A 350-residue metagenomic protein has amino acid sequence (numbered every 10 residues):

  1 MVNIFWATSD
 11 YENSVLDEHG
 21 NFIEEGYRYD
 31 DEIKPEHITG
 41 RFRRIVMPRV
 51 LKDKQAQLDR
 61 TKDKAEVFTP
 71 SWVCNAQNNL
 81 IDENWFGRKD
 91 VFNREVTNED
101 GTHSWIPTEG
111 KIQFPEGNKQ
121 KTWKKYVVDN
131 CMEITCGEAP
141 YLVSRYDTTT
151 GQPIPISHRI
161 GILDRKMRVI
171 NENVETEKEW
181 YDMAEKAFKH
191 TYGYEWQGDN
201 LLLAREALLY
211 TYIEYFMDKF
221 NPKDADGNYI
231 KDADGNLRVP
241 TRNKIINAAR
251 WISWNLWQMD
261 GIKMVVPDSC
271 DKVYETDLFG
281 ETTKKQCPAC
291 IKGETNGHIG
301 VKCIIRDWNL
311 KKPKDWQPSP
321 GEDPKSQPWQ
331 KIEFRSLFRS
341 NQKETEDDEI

Functional and structural regions predicted by a protein language model:
M1, F5-Y29, E275-I350: Long, low-complexity, polar/charged, intrinsically disordered or flexibly structured peripheral segments
M1-V143, D199, I262: Preference for the N-terminal adenyl/adenosyl cofactor-binding alpha/beta module
G40, N79, E206, Y210 (+1 more regions): Charged/polar, solvent-exposed surface patches and flexible loops
Q55-Q57, Q77, Q113, Q120 (+7 more regions): Residue-identity detector for glutamine
W85-M264: Conserved S-adenosyl-L-methionine
C136, C270, C287-C290: Disulfide-bonded cysteines in secreted/extracellular proteins and peptides
M264-G280: Short, surface-exposed amphipathic charged segments that create phosphate/polyanion-binding patches used for binding
